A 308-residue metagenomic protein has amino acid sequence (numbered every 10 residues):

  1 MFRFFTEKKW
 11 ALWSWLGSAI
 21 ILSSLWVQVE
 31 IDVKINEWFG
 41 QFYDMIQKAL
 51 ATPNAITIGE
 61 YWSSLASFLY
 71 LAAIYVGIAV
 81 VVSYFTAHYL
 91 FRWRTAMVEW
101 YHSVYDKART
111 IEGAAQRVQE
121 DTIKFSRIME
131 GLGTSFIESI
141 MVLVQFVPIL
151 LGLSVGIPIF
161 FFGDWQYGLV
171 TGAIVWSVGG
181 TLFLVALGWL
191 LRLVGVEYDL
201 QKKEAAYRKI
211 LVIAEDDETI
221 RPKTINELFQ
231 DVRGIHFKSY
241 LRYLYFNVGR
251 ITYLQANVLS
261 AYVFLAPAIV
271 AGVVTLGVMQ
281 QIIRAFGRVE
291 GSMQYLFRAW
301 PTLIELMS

Functional and structural regions predicted by a protein language model:
M1-D32, Q41-F68, V82, T86 (+3 more regions): Membrane-integrated ABC transporters
S23, Y70, I74-V82, E138-F161 (+2 more regions): A hydrophobic transmembrane-helix motif
E30, F85-H88, R92, G152 (+3 more regions): Cytoplasmic juxtamembrane "membrane-exit" helices immediately C-terminal to transmembrane segments
D32, N36-G40, S83, V98-H102 (+11 more regions): Alpha-helical transmembrane segments of polytopic integral membrane proteins, especially the permease/helical cores
V33-M45, L150-I157: Membrane-helix interface motif
A51-T52, H88-F91, W100-T122, A205-E227 (+1 more regions): Short intracellular "coupling" helices and adjacent cytoplasmic loop segments at the cytosolic face of multi-pass
L190-L241: Loop segments that connect adjacent transmembrane helices in multi-pass transporters
R192-K203, A261, V289-S308: Cytosolic ends of transmembrane helices, especially the final helix of ABC transmembrane type-1 domains
